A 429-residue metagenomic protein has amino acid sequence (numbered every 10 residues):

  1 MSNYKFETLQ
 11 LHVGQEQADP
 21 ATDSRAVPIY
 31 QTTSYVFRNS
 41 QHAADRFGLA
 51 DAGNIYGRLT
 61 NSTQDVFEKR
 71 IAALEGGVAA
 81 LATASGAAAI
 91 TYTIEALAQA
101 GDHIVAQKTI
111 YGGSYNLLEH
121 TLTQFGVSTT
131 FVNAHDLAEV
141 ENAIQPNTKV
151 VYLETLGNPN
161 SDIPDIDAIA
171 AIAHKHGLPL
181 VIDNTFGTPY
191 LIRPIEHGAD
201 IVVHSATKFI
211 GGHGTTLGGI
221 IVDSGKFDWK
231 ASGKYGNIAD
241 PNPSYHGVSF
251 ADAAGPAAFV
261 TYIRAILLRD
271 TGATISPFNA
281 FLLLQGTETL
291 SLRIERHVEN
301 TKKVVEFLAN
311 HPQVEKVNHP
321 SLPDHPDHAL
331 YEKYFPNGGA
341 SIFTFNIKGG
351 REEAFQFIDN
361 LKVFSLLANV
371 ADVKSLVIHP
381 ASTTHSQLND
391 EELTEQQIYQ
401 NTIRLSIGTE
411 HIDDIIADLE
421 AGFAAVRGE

Functional and structural regions predicted by a protein language model:
M1-Y30, I221: Short conserved active-site loop signatures built around small residues
S2, G14, A18, A80-N310: Conserved PLP-enzyme active-site core in the AAT-like
N39-A88, G113-H120: Conserved N-terminal alpha-helix of the aminotransferase class I/II PLP-enzyme fold
G76, N147, Q313-K316, V363 (+1 more regions): Glycine-centered tight turns that cap/initiate beta-strands
E119, S128, P146, R293 (+2 more regions): PLP-dependent enzyme catalytic core of the Aspartate aminotransferase-like
L156, T185-G187, L322, K348 (+1 more regions): Active-site beta-loop-alpha junctions enriched in small/polar residues
V222, T344-N346, S406-G408: Short hydrophobic/aromatic beta-strand micro-patches that form the beta-sheet surface supporting nucleotide- or nucleic
T271-T274, F278-A280, Q285-T289, I294-R296 (+3 more regions): Conserved small-domain helix->loop->beta segment predominantly found in fold-type I
